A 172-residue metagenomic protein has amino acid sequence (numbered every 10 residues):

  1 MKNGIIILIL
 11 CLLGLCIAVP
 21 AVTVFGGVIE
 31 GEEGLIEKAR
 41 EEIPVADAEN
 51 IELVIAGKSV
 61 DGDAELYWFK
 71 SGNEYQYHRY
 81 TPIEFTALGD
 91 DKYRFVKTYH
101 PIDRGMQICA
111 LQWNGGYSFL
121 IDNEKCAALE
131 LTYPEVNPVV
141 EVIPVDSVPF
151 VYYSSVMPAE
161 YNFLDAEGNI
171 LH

Functional and structural regions predicted by a protein language model:
I5-V24: Hydrophobic membrane-insertion alpha-helices, especially the h-region of bacterial N-terminal signal peptides
V24-A56, G116, D122-L129: Short, non-transmembrane alpha-helical segments in secretory-pathway proteins
E49-T86: Exposed beta-strand-loop-beta-strand "reactive/processing" segments of non-cytosolic proteins
S59, S71, T86-D90, P101 (+2 more regions): Acidic surface patches and DE-rich sequence motifs
D61-A64, W68-S71, C109-I121: Short, surface-exposed binding/anchoring microloops in extracellular/periplasmic proteins
N73-T81, R104-G105, A127-L129, E160 (+1 more regions): Short, surface-exposed beta-strand/loop "edge" segments at domain boundaries and coil↔beta transitions
D91-S118: Extracellular ectodomain segments of secreted/surface proteins
L129-H172: Ser/Thr-rich low-complexity repeats and stalk/linker segments
